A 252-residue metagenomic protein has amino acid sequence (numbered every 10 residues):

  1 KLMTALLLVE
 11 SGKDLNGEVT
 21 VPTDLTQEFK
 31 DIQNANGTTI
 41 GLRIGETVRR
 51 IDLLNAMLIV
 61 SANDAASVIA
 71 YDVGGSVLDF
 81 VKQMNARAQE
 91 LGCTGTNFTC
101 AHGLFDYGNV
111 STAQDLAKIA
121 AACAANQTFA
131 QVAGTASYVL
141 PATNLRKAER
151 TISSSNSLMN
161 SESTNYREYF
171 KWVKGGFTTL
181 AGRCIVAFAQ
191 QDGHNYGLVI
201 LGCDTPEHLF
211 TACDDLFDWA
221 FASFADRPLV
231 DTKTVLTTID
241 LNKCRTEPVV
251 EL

Functional and structural regions predicted by a protein language model:
L2-Q114, C123-Q127: Active-site-adjacent loops and short helices of periplasmic peptidoglycan-processing enzymes
C93-N97, F105-L252: Domain-terminus/edge residues, biased toward the C-terminal soluble/receptor-binding domains of extracytoplasmic
